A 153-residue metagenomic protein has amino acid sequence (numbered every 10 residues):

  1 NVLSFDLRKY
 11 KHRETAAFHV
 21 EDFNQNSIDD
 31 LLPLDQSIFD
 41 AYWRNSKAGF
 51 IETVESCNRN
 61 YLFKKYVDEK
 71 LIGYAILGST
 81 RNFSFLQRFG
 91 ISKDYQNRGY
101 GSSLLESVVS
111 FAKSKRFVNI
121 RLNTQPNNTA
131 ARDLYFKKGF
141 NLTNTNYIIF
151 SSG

Functional and structural regions predicted by a protein language model:
N1, F136-T145: Conserved acetyl-CoA-binding loop of GNAT-fold acetyltransferases
N1-A16, N146-I149: Acyl-donor-binding surface of acyltransferase catalytic domains
F18-L31: A short beta-loop-alpha structural element at the N-terminal edge of CoA-dependent acyl/N-acetyltransferase catalytic
P33-N45: Helix-loop element at the rim of GNAT/NAT acetyltransferase active sites that forms part of the acceptor-substrate
A48-L62, Y66-V67, I72-G90: A conserved beta-strand-loop-helix scaffold within acyl/acetyltransferase catalytic domains
I91, N97-S110, S114, D133-K137: Conserved acetyl-CoA-binding loop-helix of GNAT-fold acetyltransferases
A112-N123: Conserved GNAT acetyl-CoA-binding A-motif
L122-R132, I148-G153: Conserved beta-strand-loop-alpha-helix junction that forms the acyl-donor binding cleft
